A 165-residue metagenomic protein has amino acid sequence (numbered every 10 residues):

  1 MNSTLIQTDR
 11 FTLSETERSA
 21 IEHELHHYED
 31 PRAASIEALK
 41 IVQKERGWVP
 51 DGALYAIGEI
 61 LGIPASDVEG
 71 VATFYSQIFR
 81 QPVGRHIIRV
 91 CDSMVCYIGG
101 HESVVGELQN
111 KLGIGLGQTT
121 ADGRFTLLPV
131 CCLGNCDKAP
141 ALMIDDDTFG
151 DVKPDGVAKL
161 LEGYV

Functional and structural regions predicted by a protein language model:
M1-V165: Signature of N-terminal electron-transfer/Fe-S-associated modules in redox systems
